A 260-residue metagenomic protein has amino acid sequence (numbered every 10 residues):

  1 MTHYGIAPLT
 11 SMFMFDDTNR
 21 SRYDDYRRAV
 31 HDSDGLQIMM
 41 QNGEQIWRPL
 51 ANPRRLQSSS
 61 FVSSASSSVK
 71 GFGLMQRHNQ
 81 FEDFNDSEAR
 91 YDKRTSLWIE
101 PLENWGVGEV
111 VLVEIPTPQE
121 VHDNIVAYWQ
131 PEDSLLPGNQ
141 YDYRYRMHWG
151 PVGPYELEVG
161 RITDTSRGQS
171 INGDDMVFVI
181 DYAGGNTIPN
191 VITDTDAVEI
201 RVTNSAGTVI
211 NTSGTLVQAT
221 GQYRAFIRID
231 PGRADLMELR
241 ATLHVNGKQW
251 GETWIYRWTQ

Functional and structural regions predicted by a protein language model:
M1-H3: Asparagine-centered strand-capping/turn motif at beta-strand->loop junctions
G5-Q140, H148: A contiguous, surface-exposed recognition patch within enzymatic or periplasmic domains that forms
D86-Q260: Terminal accessory/anchoring regions of large secretory-pathway or extracellular enzymes
